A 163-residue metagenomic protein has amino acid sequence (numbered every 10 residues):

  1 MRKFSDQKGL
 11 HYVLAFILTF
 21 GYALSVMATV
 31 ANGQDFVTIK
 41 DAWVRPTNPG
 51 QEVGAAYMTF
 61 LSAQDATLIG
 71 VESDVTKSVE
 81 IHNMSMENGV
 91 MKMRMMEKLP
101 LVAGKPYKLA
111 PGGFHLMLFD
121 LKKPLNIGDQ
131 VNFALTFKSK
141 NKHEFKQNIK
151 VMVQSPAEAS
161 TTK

Functional and structural regions predicted by a protein language model:
M1-G9: N-terminal secretory signal peptides that target proteins for export/translocation
K8, F16-L18, F133: A general marker of short, structured functional hotspots
Y12-S25: Bacterial N-terminal signal peptides
V30-K163: Compact, glycine-rich, soluble single-domain proteins
